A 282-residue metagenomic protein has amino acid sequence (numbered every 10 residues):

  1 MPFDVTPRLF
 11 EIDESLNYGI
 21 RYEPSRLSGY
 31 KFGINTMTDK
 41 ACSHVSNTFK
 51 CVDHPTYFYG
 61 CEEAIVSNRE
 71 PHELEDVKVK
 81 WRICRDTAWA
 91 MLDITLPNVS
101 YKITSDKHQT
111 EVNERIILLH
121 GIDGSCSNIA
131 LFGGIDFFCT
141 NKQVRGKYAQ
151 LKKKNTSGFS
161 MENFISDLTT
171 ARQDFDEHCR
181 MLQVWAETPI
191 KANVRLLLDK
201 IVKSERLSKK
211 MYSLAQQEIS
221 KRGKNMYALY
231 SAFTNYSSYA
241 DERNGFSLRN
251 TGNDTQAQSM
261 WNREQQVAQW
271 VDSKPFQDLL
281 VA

Functional and structural regions predicted by a protein language model:
M1-E62, N68: Feature for intrinsically disordered/low-complexity regulatory segments and propeptides
M1-R21, D76-V79, D93-A282: Intrinsically disordered, low-complexity regions enriched in serine/threonine
N35, D39, H44, R85-D86 (+2 more regions): Functionally constrained cores in energy, signaling, and assembly domains
V66-N98: A short acidic/basic microdomain associated with nuclease active sites
